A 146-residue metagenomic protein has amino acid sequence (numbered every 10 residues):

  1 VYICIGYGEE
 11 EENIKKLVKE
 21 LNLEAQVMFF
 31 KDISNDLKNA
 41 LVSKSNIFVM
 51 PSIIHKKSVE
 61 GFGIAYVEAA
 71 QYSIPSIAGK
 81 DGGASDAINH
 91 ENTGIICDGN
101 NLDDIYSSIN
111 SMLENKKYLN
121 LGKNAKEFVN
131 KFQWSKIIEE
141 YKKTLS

Functional and structural regions predicted by a protein language model:
C4, E12-L37, I47: Nucleotide-activated donor-binding/catalytic signature segment of Leloir-type glycosyltransferases, i.e., the conserved
S34-S45, Q71, N89: Short acidic alpha-helix that forms the nucleotide-activated donor recognition element in Leloir-type transferases
S43-S58, I74: Acidic donor-binding loop of glycosyltransferase active sites
I53-V67, S85-D86: Nucleotide-sugar-dependent
Y66, Q71, P75-A78, I88: Short hydrophobic beta-strand element within catalytic cores of glycosyltransferases and related nucleotide-activated
A78-E91, I95-I96: Short acidic/histidine- and often glycine-rich active-site loop of Leloir-type glycosyltransferases that engages
H90-E91, I95-L102, S111-K116: Conserved acidic donor-binding segment of nucleotide-sugar-dependent glycosyltransferases
D104, S111, K117-K131, K143: A short, well-ordered alpha-helix in the C-terminal region of glycosyltransferases
